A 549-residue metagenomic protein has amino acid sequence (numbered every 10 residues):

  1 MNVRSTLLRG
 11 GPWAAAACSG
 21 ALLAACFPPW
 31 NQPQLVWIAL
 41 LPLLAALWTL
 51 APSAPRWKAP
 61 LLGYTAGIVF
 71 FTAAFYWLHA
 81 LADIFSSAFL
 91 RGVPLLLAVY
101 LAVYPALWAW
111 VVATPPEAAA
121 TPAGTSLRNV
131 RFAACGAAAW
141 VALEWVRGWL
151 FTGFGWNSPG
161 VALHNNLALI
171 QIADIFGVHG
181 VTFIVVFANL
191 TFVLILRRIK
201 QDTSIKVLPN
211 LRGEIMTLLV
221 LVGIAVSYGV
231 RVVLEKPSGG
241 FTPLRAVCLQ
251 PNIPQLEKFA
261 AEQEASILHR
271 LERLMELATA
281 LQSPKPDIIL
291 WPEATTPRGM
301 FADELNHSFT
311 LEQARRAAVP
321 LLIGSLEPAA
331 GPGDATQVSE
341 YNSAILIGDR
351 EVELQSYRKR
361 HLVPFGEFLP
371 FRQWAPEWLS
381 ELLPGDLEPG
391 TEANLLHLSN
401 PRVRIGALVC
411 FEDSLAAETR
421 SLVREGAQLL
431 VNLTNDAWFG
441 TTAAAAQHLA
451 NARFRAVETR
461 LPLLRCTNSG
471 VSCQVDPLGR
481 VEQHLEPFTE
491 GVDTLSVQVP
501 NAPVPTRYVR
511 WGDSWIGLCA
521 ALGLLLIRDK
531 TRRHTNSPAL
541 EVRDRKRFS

Functional and structural regions predicted by a protein language model:
M1, P209, L540-D544: Intrinsically disordered, low-complexity regions enriched in serine, threonine, proline and polar/charged residues
N2-L234, T441, A452-R455, T467-L478 (+2 more regions): Membrane-embedded alpha-helical bundles of multi-pass enzymes that act on lipidic or dolichyl-linked glycan substrates
W48, L290, E541-R545: Local alpha-helix boundary/kink/capping signal
G160, R358, K546: Residue-level detector of conserved, well-ordered beta-strand and adjacent loop positions that form binding/recognition
V232-W511, W515: Soluble catalytic domains of enzymes that build or remodel membrane lipids, polysaccharides, and related
L525-L540, K546-S549: Juxtamembrane interface at the cytosolic side of transmembrane helices
